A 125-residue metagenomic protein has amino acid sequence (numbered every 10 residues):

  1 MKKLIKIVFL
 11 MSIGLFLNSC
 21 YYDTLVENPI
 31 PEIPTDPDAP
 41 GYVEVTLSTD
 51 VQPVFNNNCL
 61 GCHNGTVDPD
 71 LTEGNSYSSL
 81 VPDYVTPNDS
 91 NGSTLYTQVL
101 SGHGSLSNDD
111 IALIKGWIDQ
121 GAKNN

Functional and structural regions predicted by a protein language model:
M1-C20: Sec-dependent bacterial lipoprotein signal peptides
C20-N125: Aromatic- and Gly/Pro-enriched helix-to-coil junctions and flexible linker segments
